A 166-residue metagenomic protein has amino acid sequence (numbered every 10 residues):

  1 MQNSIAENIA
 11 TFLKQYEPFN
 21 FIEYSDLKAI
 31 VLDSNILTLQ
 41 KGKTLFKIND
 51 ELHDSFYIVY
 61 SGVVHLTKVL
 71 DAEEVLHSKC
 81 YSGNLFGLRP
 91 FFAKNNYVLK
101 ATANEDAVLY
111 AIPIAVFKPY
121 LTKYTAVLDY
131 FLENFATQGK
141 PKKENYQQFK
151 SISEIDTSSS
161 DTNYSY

Functional and structural regions predicted by a protein language model:
M1, T157-S165: Short, low-complexity N-terminal regulatory "tails/caps" that precede and couple sensory modules
S4-A10: Short acidic alpha-helix initiation/capping motifs at coil-to-helix transition points, especially at protein N-termini
A10, K14-T67, Y164-Y166: Regulatory nucleotide-sensing modules
E17-N20, S34, N84, E105 (+1 more regions): Structural motif
D26, N96-L99, I114-S160: A small-molecule sensor/coupling module
L37-L39, C80, I112: Hydrophobic residues at beta-strand termini and immediately following loops that shape nucleotide-binding pockets
K43-E105, L132: Cyclic nucleotide-binding regulatory domains
D106-V116: A short hydrophobic beta-strand segment most commonly corresponding to one strand of the jelly-roll/cupin
